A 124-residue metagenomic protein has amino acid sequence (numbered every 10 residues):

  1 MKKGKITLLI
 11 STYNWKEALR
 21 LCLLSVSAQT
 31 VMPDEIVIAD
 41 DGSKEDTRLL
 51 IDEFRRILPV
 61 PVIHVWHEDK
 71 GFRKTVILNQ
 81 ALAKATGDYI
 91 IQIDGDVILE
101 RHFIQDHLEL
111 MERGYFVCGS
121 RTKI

Functional and structural regions predicted by a protein language model:
K5-T7, E35: Cell-envelope/extracellular polymer assembly enzymes that use nucleotide-activated donors
W15-A28: Short, well-formed alpha-helical segments that are part of the catalytic scaffolds of diverse glycosyltransferases
S25-W66: Acidic donor-binding segment of Leloir-type glycosyltransferases
H67, I93: Catalytic metal- and UDP-sugar-binding loop of GT-A-like glycosyltransferases, i.e., residues flanking the conserved
E68-A85, H102: Glycine-rich, basic loop-to-helix element that forms the pyrophosphate-binding segment of sugar-nucleotide handling
I90: Short aromatic/hydrophobic "clamp" motif used to bind/position activated sugar donors
D94-I98: The conserved acidic donor/metal-binding loop of glycosyltransferases
H102-I124: Conserved donor NDP-sugar-binding/catalytic core segment of glycosyltransferases
